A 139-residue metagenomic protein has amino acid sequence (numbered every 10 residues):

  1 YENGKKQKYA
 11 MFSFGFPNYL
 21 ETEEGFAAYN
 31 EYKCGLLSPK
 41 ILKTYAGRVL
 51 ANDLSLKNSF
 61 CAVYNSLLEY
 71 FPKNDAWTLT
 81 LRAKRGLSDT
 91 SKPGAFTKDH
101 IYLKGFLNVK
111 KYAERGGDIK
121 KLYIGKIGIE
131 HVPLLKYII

Functional and structural regions predicted by a protein language model:
E2-A51, G105: Post-HExxH zinc-binding segment in Zn-dependent metallohydrolases
P39-I139: Conserved alpha-helical "signature site" that marks functionally important helical segments or helix/loop junctions
